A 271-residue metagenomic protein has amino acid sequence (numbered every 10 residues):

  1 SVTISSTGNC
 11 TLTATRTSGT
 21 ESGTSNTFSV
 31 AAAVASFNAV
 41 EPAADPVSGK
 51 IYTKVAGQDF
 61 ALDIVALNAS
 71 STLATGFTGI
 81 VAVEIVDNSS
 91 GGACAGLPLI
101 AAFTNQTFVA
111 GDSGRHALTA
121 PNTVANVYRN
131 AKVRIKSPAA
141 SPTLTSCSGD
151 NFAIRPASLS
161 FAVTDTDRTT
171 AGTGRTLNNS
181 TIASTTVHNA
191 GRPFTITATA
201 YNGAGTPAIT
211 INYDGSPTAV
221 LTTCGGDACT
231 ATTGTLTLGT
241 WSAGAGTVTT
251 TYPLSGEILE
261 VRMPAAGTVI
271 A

Functional and structural regions predicted by a protein language model:
S1-A271: Core sequence-specific DNA-binding domains of diverse transcription factors
